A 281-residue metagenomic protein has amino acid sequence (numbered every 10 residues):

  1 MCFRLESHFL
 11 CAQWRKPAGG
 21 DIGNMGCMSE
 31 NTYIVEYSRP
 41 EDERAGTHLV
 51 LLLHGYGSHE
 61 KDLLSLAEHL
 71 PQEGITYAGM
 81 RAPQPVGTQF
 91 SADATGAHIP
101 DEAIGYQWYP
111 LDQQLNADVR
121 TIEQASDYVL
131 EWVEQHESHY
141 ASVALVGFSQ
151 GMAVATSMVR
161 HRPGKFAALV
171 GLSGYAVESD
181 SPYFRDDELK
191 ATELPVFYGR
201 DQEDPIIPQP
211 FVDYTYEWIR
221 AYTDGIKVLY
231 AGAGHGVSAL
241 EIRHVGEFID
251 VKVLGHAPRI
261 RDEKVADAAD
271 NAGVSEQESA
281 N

Functional and structural regions predicted by a protein language model:
L5-H8, W14-R15, G20-L49, G225: A domain-start/cap signature at the N-terminus of enzymes
S29-S142: Serine-hydrolase catalytic machinery in alpha/beta-hydrolase-like enzymes
H54-Y56, V146-F148, D201: Conserved alpha/beta-hydrolase "nucleophile elbow" surrounding the catalytic nucleophile
G147-G151, A155: Gly/Ala-rich beta-loop-alpha elbow adjacent to hydrolase catalytic centers
G164-V177: A conserved short beta-strand
F197-R200, D204: Short beta-strand/loop motif that positions the catalytic acidic residue of the alpha/beta-hydrolase fold
P210-N281: C-terminal catalytic histidine-bearing segment of alpha/beta-hydrolase fold enzymes
